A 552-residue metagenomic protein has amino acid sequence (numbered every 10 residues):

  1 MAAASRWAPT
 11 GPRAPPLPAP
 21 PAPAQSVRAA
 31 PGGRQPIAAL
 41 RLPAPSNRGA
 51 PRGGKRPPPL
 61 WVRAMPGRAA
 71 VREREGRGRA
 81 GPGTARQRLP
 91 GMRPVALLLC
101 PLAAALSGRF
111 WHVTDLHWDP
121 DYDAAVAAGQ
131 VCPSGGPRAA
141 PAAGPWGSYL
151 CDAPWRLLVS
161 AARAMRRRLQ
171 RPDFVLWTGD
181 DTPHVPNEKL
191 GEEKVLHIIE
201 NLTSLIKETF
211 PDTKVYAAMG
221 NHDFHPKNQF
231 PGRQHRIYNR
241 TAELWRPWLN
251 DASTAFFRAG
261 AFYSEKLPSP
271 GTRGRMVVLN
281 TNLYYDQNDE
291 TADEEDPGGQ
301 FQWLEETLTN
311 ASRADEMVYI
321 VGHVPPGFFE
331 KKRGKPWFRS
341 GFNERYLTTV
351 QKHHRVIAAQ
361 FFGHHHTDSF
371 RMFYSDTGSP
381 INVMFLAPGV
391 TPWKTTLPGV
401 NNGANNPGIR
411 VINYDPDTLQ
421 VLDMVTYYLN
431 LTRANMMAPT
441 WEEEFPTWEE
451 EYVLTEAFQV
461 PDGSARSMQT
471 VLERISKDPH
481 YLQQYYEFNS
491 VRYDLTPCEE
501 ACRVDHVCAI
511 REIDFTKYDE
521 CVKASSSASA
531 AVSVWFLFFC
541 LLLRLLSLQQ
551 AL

Functional and structural regions predicted by a protein language model:
V62-L102, A528-L537, L548-L552: Classical eukaryotic N-terminal signal peptides for Sec-dependent ER targeting/secretion, especially the positively
A104-W177, R236-N310, A314, T367-L552: Metal-dependent phosphoesterase/phosphodiesterase active-site architecture
H112-T114, D173-D180, P211-N221, Y319-H323 (+3 more regions): Active-site neighborhood of phospho(di)ester-bond hydrolases with catalytic His/Asp-centered motifs
D119-D121, P183-P186, A217-N228, Y285-Q287 (+3 more regions): Active-site environment of divalent metal-dependent phosphoester hydrolases
G179-T203, F224-T241, E330-K335, F370-D376: Metal-dependent catalytic neighborhoods of phosphoester/phosphodiester hydrolases
E306-L308, A314-F338, F342, T349: Long, K/E/R/D-enriched contiguous segments that form extended
